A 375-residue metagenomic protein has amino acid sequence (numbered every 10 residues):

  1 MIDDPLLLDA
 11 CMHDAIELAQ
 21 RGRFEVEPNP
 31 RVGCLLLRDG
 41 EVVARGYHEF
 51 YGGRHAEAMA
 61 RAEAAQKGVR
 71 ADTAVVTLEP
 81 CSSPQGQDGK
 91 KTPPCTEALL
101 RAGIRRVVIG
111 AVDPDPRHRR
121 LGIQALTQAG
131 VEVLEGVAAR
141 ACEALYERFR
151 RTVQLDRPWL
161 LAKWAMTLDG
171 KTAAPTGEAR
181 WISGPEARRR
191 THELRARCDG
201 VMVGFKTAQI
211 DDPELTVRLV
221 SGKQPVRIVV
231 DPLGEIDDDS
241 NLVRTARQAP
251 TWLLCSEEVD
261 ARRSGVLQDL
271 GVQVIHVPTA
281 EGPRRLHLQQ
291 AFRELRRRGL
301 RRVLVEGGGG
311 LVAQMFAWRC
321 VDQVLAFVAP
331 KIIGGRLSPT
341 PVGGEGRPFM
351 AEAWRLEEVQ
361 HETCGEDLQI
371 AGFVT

Functional and structural regions predicted by a protein language model:
M1-E27, A44-R45, A64, G68 (+2 more regions): Enzymes that bind and transform nitrogen-containing heteroaromatic metabolites
Q20, E79, I104, I109-V112 (+5 more regions): A broad detector of the eukaryotic-type serine/threonine protein kinase catalytic domain
F24-V26, G53, I123, V137-A165: Proteins enriched for Cys/Gly/acidic motifs involved in redox and nucleic-acid/cofactor modification
G33: Helix-turn-helix
L36-A141, V226, W252, E257-V259 (+1 more regions): Zn2+-dependent cytidine deaminase-like catalytic core
G40, F50, R54, F149-T152 (+3 more regions): Generic signature of intrinsically disordered, low-complexity segments enriched in small/polar residues
Y47, V75, Y146-F149, F327: Aromatic side chains
